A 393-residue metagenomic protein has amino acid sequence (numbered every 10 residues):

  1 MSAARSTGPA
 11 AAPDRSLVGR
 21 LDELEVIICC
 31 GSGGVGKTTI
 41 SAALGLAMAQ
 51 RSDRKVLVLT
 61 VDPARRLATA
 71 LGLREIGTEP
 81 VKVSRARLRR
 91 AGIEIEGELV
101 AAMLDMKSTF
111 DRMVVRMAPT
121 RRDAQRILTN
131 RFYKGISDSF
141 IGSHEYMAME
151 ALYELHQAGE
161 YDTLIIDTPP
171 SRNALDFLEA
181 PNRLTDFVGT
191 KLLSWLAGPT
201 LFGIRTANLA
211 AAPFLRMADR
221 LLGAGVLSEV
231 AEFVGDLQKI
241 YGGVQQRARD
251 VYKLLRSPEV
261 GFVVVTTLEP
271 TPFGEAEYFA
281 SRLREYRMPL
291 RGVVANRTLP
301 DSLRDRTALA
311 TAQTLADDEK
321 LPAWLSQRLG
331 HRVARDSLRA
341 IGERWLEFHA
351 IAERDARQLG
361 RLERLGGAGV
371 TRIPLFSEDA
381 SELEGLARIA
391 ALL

Functional and structural regions predicted by a protein language model:
M1-L21, D219-G235, Q245-L393: C-terminal lobe/tail of nucleotide-utilizing enzymes
S2-I28, S32-V35, I40-Q245, R249: Nucleotide-state-sensitive switch-loop elements of NTP-binding domains
